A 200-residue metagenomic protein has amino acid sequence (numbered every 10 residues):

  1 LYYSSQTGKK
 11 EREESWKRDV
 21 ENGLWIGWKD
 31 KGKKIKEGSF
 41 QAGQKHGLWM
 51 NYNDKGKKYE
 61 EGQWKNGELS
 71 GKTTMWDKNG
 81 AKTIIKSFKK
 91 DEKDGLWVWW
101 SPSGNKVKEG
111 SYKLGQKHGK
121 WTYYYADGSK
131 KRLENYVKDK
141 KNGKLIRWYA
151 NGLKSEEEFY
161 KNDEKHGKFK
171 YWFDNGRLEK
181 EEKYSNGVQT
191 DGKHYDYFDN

Functional and structural regions predicted by a protein language model:
L1-N200: Glycine/tyrosine- and acidic-biased, solvent-exposed loop/turn segments at the edges of beta-strands
